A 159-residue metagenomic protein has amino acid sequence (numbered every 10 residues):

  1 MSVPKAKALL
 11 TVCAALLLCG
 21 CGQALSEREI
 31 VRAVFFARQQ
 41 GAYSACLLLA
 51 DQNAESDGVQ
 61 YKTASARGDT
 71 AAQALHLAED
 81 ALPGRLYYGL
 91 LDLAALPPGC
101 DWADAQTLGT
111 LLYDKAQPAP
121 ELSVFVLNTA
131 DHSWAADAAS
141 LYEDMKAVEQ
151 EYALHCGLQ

Functional and structural regions predicted by a protein language model:
S2-A14, L18-Q159: Membrane-proximal alpha-helical signals and transmembrane carboxylates
